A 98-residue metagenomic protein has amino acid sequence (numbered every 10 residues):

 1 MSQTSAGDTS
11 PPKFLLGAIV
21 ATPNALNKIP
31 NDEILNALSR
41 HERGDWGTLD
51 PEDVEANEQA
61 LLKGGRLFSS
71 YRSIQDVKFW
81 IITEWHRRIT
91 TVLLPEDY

Functional and structural regions predicted by a protein language model:
M1-Q3: Short, low-complexity N-terminal intrinsically disordered segments enriched in polar/charged residues
S5-S69: Compact soluble domain cores
L61-Y98: Short, compact, well-ordered microdomains
